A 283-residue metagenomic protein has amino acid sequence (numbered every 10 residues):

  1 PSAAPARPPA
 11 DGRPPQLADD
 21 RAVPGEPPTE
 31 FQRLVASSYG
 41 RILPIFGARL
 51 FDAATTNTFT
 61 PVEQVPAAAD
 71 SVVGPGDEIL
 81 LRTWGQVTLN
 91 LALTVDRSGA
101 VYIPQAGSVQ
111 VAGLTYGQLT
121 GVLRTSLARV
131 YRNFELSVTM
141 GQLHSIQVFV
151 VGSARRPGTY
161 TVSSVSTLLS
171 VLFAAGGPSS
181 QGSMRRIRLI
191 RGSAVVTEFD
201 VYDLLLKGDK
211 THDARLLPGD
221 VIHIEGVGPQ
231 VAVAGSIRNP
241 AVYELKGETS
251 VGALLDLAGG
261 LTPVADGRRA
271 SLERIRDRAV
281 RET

Functional and structural regions predicted by a protein language model:
P1-T283: Ser/Thr/Pro/Gly-biased, low-complexity, turn-/loop-rich segments that often occur immediately after N-terminal
